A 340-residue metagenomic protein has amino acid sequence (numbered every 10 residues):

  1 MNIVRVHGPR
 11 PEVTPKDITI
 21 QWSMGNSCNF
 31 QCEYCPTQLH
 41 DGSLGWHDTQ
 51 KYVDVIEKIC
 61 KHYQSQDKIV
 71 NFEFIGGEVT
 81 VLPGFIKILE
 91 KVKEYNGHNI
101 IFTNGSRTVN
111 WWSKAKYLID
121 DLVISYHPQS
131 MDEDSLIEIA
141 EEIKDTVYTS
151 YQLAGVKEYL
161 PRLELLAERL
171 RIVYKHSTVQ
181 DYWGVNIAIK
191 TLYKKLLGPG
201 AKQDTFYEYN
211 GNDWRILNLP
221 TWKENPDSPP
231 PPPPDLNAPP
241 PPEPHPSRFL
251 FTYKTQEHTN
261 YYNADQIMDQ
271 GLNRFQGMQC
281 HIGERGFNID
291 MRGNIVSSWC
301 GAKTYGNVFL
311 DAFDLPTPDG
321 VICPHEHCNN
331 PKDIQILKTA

Functional and structural regions predicted by a protein language model:
M1-Q21, N273, C328-A340: N-terminal [4Fe-4S]-dependent radical SAM core
I3-D54, W299: Canonical Radical SAM [4Fe-4S] cluster-binding loop centered on the CxxxCxxC motif and its immediate flanking residues
S23, V123, N288: Conserved beta-strand segments that form the floor/walls of ligand-binding pockets within enzyme and binding domains
N26, G77-T80: Catalytic nucleophile-elbow at a beta strand-turn-alpha helix junction centered on a G-D-S/GDSL motif, marking
D41-L44, V81-P83, N110, E158-P161 (+2 more regions): Short catalytic/ligand-binding loop motif for oxyanion handling, primarily in non-cytosolic enzymes, centered on
V53-F74, L82-R169, V173-S177: Radical SAM/AdoMet-radical enzyme domain recognition
Y151-W214, P220: Hydrophobic, aromatic-enriched interface-forming segments
A188-A340: Accessory C-terminal segments flanking Radical SAM cores
